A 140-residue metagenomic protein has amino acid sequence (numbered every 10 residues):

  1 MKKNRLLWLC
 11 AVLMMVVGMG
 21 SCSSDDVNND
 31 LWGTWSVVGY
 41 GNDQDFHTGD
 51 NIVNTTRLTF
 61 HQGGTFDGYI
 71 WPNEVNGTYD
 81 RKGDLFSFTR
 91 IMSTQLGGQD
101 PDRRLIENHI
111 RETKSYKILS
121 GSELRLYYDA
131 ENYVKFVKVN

Functional and structural regions predicted by a protein language model:
M1-G20: Sec-dependent bacterial lipoprotein signal peptides
W8, G20-N140: Lipid interaction determinants
